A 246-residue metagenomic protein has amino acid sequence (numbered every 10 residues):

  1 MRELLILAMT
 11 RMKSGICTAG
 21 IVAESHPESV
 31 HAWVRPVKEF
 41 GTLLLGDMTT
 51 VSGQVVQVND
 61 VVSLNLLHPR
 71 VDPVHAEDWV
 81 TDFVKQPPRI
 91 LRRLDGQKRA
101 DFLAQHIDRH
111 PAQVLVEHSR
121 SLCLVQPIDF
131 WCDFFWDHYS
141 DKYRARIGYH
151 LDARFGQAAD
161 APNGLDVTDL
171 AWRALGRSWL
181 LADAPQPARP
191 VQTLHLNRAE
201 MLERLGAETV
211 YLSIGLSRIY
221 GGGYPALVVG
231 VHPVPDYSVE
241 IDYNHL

Functional and structural regions predicted by a protein language model:
M1, R99-L246: Nucleic-acid-binding small beta-barrel platforms of the OB/S1 family and closely associated recruitment extensions
M1-L64: N-terminal ordered "arm"
H26, T42, R70, R218-Y220: Residues that cap or initiate secondary-structure elements
P69-D82: Short, Lys/Arg- and Gly-enriched loop/turn segments at beta-strand edges
W79-G96: Intrinsically disordered, low-complexity charged/polar segments
